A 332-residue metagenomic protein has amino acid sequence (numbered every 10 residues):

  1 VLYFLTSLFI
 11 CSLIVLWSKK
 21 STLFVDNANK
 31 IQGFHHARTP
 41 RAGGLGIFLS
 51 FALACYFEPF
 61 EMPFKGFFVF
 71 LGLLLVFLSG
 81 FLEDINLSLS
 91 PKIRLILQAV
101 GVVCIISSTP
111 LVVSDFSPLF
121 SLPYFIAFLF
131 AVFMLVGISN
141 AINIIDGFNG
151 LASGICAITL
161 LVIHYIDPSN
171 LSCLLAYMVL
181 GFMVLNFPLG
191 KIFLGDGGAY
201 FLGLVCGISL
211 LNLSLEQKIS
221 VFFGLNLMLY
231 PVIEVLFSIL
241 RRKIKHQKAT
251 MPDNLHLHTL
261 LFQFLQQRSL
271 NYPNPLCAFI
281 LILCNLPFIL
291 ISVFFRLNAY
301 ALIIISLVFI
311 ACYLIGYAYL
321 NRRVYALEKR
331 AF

Functional and structural regions predicted by a protein language model:
V1-L236: "…together with the soluble PPM/PP2C metallo-phosphatase catalytic core" -> "…together with the soluble PPM/PP2C
L16-P40, F237-Y272: Cytosolic, membrane-interface loops and tails of multi-pass inner-membrane proteins
T39-I47, A199, L270-C284: Select subsegments of transmembrane alpha-helices in polytopic membrane proteins, especially boundary-proximal
A54-E58, A278-R296: Alpha-helical transmembrane segments and their membrane-interface junctions in multi-pass membrane proteins
L75-L87, L97, N298-F332: Alpha-helical transmembrane segments and their immediate juxtamembrane interface regions
S90-I93, P123, G195, Y272-I280 (+1 more regions): Membrane-interface starts of transmembrane alpha-helices
I233-K245, G316-V324: Membrane-helix cytosolic exit motif
F264, R268, L286-V293, L297 (+2 more regions): Hydrophobic alpha-helical segments
